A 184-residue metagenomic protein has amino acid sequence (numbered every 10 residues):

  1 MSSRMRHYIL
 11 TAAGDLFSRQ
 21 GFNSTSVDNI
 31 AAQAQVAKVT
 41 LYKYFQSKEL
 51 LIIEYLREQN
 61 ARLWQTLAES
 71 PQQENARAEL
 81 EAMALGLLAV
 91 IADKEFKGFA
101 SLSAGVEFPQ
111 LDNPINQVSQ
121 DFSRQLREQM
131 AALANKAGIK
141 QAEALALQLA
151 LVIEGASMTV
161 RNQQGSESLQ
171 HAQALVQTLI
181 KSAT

Functional and structural regions predicted by a protein language model:
M1-Q20, S24-Q33, L50: Basic, helix-initiating cap at the start of DNA-binding domains
Q35-F45: Short hydrophobic/aromatic patch on the recognition helix
E49-L51, A104: A secondary-structure capping/hinge motif
L51-Q59: Alpha-helical DNA-contacting segments of helix-turn-helix folds
E54, A68-D93, K136, A146-L149: Hydrophobic alpha-helical connector segments
V90, A132, A150-S168, L179-T184: Amphipathic C-terminal alpha-helical segment
D93-P114: Amphipathic alpha-helical segments used for helix-helix packing
L111-K136, L147: Amphipathic alpha-helical packing segments from all-alpha helical-bundle domains
